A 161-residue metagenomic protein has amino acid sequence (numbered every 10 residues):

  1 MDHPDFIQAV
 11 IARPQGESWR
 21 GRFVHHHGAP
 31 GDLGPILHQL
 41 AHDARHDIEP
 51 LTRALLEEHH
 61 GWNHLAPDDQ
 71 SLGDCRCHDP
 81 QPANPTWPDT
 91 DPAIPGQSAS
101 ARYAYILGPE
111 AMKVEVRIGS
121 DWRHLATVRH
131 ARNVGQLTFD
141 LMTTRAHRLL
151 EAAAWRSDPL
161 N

Functional and structural regions predicted by a protein language model:
M1-P35: Short, extreme N-terminal segment that most often corresponds to the first beta-strand
H38-N161: Low-complexity intrinsically disordered segments
